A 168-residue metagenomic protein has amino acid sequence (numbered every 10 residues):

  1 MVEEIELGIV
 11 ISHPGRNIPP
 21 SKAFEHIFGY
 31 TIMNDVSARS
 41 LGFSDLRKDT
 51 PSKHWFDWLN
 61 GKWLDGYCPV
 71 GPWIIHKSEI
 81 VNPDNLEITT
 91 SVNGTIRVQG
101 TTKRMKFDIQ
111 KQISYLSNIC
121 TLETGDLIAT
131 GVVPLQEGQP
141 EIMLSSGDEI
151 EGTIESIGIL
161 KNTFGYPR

Functional and structural regions predicted by a protein language model:
M1-R39: Non-heme Fe(II) oxygenase catalytic core, chiefly the N-lobe of the double-stranded beta-helix
R39-R168: Catalytic-pocket segment enriched in acidic/His residues
